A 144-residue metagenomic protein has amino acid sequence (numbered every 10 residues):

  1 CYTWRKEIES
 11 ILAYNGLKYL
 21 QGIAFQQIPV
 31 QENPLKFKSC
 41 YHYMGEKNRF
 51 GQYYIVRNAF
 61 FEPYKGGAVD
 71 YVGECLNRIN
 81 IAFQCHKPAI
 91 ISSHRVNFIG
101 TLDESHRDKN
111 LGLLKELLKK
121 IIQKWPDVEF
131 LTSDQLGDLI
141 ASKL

Functional and structural regions predicted by a protein language model:
C1-C85, I90: Active-site-adjacent pocket scaffolds in enzyme catalytic domains
S10, Y14-F37, P88-L144: C-terminal domain-boundary segment and adjacent tail
